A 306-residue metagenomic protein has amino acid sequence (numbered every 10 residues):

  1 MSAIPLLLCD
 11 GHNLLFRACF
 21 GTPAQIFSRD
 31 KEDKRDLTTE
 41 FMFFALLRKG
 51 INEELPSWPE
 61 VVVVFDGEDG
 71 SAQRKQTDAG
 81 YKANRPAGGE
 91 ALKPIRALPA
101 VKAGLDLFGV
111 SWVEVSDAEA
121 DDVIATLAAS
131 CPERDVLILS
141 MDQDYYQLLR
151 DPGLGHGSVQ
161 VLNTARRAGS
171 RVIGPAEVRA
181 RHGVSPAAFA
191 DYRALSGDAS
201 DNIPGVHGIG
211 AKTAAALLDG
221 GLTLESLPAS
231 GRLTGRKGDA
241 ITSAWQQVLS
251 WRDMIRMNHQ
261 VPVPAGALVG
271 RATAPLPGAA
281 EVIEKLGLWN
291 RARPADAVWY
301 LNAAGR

Functional and structural regions predicted by a protein language model:
S2-L139, Q147-N163, R167-A168, L249-P262 (+1 more regions): Noncatalytic, basic helical substrate-engagement surface that gates or grips nucleic-acid strands
G50, L55-V62, R166, V172-R306: Non-catalytic nucleic-acid-binding/docking modules located in mid-to-C-terminal regions of nucleic-acid enzymes
D122, Y146-Q147, A215, E225: Alpha-helical elements of the RecA-like P-loop NTPase motor core of helicases
